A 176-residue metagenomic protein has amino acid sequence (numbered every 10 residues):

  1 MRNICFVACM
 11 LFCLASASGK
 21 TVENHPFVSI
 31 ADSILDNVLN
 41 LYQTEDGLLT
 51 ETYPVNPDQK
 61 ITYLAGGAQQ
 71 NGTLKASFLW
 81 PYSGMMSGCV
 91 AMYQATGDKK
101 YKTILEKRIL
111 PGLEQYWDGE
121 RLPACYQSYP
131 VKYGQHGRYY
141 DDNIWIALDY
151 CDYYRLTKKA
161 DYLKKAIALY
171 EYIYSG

Functional and structural regions predicted by a protein language model:
M1-E23: Bacterial Sec-dependent N-terminal signal peptides
C9-F12, D46, L148: Residues in flexible loops and secondary-structure boundaries
G19-Y133, A160-G176: Low-complexity, Ser/Thr/Pro/Gly-enriched N-terminal "stalk/linker" regions
M92, D149, Y153-L156: Residue-level signature for tetratricopeptide repeat
H136-D141, R155-D161: Alpha-helix boundary/capping segments in eukaryotic regulatory proteins
G137-Y150, K165, L169: Mobile, glycine-rich extracellular loop/lid and propeptide segments that shape or gate substrate/ligand access
